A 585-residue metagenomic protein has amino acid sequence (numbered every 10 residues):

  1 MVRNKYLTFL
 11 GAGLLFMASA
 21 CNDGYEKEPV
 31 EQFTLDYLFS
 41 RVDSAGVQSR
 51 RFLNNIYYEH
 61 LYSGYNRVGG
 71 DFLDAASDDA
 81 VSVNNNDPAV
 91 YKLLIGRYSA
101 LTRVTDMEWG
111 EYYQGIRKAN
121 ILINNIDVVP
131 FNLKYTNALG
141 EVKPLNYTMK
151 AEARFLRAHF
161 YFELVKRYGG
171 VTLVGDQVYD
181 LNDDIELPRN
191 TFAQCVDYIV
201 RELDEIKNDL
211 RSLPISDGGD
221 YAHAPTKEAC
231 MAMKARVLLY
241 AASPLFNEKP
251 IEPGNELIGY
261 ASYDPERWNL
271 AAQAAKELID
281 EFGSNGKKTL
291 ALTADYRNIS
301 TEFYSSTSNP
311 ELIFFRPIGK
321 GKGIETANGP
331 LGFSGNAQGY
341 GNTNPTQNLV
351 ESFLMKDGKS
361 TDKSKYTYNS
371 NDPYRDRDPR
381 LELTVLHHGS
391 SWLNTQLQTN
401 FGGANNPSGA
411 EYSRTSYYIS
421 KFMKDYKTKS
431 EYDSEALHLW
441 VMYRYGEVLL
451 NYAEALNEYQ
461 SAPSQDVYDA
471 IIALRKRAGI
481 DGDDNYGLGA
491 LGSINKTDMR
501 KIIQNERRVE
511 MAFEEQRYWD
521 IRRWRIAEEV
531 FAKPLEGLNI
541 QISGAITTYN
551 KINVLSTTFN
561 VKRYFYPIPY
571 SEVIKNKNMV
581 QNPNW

Functional and structural regions predicted by a protein language model:
M1-E31: Bacterial Sec-dependent N-terminal signal peptides
A20-N22, Y112-G115, Y198-V200, Y296-G358 (+5 more regions): Long, intrinsically disordered, low-complexity segments
C21-L73, T102-R103, F353-N371, R375 (+2 more regions): Membrane-proximal, proline-rich intrinsically disordered regions
A45-S63, N85-Y168, N182-G219, S370 (+6 more regions): Conserved, well-structured interaction surfaces
R67-N85, V174-Q177, L210-A229, L245-N344 (+7 more regions): Short, surface-exposed recognition loops and adjoining beta-strand edges that mediate ligand/DNA contacts, enriched
K118, C195, E202, P250 (+3 more regions): Alpha-helical solenoid repeat scaffolds, predominantly canonical TPR units
V128, E311, Y368-Y445: Flexible, polar/acidic helix-loop-strand segments at domain edges
E163-R167, T172, P214, V237-K249 (+1 more regions): Short coil/turn linking the two alpha-helices of tandem helical-hairpin repeats
